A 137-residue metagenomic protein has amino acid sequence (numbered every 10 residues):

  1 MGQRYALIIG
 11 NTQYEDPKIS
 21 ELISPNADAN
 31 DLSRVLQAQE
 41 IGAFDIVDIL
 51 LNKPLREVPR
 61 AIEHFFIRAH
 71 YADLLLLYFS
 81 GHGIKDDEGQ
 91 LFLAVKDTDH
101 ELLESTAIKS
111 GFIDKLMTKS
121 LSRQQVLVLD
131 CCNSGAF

Functional and structural regions predicted by a protein language model:
Q3, K53-F137: Caspase-like (clan CD) cysteine peptidase catalytic core
R4-T12: Short, hydrophobic/glycine-enriched beta-strand segments
N11, A38-I41, L93-K96: Surface-exposed beta-strand-to-loop junctions that form interaction patches on eukaryotic regulatory domains
Y14-N30: Glycine- and acidic-residue-enriched helix-capping/strand-helix junction motifs
L36-L50: Short beta-strand elements in bilobed, periplasmic/extracellular small-molecule ligand-binding domains
